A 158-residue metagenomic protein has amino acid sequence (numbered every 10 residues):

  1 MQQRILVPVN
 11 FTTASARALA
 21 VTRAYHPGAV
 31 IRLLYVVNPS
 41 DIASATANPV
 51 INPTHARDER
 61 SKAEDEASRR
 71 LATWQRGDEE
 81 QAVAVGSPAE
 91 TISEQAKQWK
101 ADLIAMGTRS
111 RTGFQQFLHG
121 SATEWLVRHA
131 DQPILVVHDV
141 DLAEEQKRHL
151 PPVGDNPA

Functional and structural regions predicted by a protein language model:
M1, A72-I104, R111, L142-Q146 (+1 more regions): Structural beta-alpha unit
Q2, M106-H129, D139, A143-K147: Glycine-rich, Arg-bearing micro-motifs that act as flexible, cationic patches
Q2-V50, G154-A158: Small/aliphatic-rich secondary-structure junction motif
A18, A43-A47, E94, F117 (+1 more regions): Short, well-ordered secondary-structure micro-motifs
A24, K97-Q98, R128: Solvent-exposed polar/charged
R32-L34, E80-A84, L135: General small-molecule cofactor/ligand-binding pocket signal
I51-R69: A short acidic, glycine-rich active-site loop that binds or catalyzes chemistry on phosphate/adenosine moieties
